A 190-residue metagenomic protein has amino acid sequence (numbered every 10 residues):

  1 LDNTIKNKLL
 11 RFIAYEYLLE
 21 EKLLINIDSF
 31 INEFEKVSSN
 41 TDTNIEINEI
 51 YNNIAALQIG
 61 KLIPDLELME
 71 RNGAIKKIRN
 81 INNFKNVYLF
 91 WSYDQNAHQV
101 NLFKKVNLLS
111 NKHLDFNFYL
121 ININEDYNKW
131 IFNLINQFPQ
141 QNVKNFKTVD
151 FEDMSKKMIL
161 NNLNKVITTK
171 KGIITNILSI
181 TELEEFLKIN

Functional and structural regions predicted by a protein language model:
L1-K76: Oxidative protein folding and maturation machinery
L19-K22, Y93-A97, E125-Y127: Short acidic, S/G/P-rich loop/turn micro-motifs used as interaction or catalytic elements
G60, I81-N82, S110-L114, K157-N161 (+1 more regions): A structural signal for short secondary-structure junctions
L66, N162-I177: A short, hydrophobic beta-strand/beta-hairpin element that forms part of a small beta-sheet core
A74-V106, N117-Y119: Short active-site neighborhood of thiol/selenol oxidoreductases, capturing the structured segment around
Q99-Q137, D150-M154: Structural microenvironment flanking redox-active thiols in thiol-disulfide oxidoreductases
L134-V166: Short, internal strand/loop/helix patches that form the active-site neighborhood or redox-interaction surface
E184-N190: A short, polar/charged loop-to-alpha-helix boundary motif
